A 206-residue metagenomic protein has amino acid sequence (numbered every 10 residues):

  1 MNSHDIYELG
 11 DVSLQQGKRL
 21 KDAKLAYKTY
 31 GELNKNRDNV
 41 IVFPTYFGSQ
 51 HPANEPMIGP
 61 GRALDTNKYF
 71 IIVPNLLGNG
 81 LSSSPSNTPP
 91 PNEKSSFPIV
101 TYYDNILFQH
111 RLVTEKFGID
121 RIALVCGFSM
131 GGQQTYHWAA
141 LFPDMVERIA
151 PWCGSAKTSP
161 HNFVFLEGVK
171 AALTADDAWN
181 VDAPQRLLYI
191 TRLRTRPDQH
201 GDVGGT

Functional and structural regions predicted by a protein language model:
M1-S13, N105: N-terminal regions that are enriched for targeting/export leaders and immediately downstream pro/stem segments
S3, A23, V40, N67: Residues that flank catalytic or metal-binding motifs in active/ligand-binding sites
D5, A23-A26, I72: Hydrophobic residues positioned within well-ordered beta-strands of beta-sheet architectures
L20-E32: A short loop-to-beta-strand scaffold at the N-terminal edge of the catalytic core in hydrolase folds
E32-K35, K116: Surface-exposed acidic, glycine-flexible loop patches that form ligand/cofactor-binding and adhesion interfaces
R37-G48: Short beta-strand element of the alpha/beta-hydrolase
G48-Q133, A140, D144-A156, H161-F165: Gly/Pro-rich cap/lid or specificity-loop segments adjacent to the active site
P151-T206: Alpha/beta-hydrolase-fold enzymes
